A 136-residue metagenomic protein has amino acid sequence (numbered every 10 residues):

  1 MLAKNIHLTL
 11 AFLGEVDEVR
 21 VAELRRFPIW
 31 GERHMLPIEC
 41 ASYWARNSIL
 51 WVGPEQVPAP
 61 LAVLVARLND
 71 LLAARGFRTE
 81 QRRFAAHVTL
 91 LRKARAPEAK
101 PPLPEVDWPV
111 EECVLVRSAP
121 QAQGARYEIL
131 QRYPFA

Functional and structural regions predicted by a protein language model:
M1-A136: Histidine-dependent nucleotide/RNA phosphoesterase domain, centered on the 2H-phosphoesterase fold with its duplicated
